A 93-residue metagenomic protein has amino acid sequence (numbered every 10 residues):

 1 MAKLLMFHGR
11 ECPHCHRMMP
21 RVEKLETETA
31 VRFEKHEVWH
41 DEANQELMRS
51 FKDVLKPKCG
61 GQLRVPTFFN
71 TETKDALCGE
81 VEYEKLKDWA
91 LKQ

Functional and structural regions predicted by a protein language model:
M1-L5: Extreme N-terminal starter segment of soluble prokaryotic enzymes
M6-C12: Aromatic-flanked redox-active Cys/Sec active sites in thiol-based oxidoreductases, especially the WC-centered
F7, A30-M48: Thiol-based oxidoreductase modules, predominantly thioredoxin-like and allied folds used for disulfide exchange
P13-H16, F69: Cys/His/Pro-rich metal-binding microdomains
H16-A30: Typically the conserved alpha-helix immediately C-terminal to a functionally engaged Cys/Sec in thioredoxin-like
H16-P20, E46, V81: Generic recognition of short, well-ordered alpha-helical segments
K52-F69: Structural micro-motif
R64-Q93: Non-catalytic, surface beta->alpha helical segment in thiol-disulfide oxidoreductase systems
